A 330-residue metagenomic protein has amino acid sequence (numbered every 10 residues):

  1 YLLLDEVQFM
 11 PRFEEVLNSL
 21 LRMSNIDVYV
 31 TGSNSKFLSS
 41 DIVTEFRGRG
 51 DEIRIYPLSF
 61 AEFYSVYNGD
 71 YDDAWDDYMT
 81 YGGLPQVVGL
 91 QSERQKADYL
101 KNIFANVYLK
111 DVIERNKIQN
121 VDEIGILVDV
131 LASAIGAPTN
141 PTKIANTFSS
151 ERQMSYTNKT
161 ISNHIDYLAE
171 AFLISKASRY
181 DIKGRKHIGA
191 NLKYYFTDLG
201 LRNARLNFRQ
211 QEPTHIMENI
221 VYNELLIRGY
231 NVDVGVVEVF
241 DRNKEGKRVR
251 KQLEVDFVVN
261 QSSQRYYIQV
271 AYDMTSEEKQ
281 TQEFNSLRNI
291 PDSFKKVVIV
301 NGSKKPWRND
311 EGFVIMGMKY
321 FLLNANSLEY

Functional and structural regions predicted by a protein language model:
Y1, T160-Y330: A cross-kingdom feature that marks ATP-driven nucleic-acid transaction machinery
Y1-F13: Conserved P-loop NTPase "ATPase switch" module shared by AAA+ and STAND
L3, D27-S33, R54: Structural recognition of the conserved hydrophobic beta-strand(s) that form the central parallel beta-sheet of P-loop
E14-V30, T44: Conserved catalytic/switch belt of AAA+ P-loop NTPases
S19, K36-D51, V66-N68: Short regulatory helix/loop adjacent to the ATP-binding pocket of P-loop NTPases
N34-L38, L58-A61, R94, D181 (+1 more regions): Conserved nucleotide-binding/hydrolysis micro-motifs of P-loop NTPases
D51-Y64: Conserved AAA+ ATPase "SRH/arginine-finger" region at the nucleotide-binding site
A61-E238, R250: Interdomain hinge/linker elements that couple catalytic modules in large macromolecular machines
